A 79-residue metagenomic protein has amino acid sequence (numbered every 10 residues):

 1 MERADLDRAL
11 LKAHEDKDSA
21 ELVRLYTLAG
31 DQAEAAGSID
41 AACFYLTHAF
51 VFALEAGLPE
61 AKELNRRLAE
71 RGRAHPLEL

Functional and structural regions predicted by a protein language model:
E2-R3, L22, A41-A42, A61: Residues that mark the junctions of alpha-helical repeat units in TPR/alpha-solenoid scaffolds
L6-A9, Y26, Y45-L46, N65: TPR repeat positional signature
L10, G30-D31, F50, A69: Conserved small-residue packing positions in alpha-helical repeats and bundles
K12, D16-A20, S38-I39: Inter-repeat boundary and helix-capping residues of tandem alpha-helical solenoids
E21-L28: Amphipathic alpha-helical repeat scaffolds of TPR domains
L58, L68-L79: Alpha-helical linker/edge segments of TPR/alpha-solenoid repeat scaffolds and analogous pre-/post-domain helices
